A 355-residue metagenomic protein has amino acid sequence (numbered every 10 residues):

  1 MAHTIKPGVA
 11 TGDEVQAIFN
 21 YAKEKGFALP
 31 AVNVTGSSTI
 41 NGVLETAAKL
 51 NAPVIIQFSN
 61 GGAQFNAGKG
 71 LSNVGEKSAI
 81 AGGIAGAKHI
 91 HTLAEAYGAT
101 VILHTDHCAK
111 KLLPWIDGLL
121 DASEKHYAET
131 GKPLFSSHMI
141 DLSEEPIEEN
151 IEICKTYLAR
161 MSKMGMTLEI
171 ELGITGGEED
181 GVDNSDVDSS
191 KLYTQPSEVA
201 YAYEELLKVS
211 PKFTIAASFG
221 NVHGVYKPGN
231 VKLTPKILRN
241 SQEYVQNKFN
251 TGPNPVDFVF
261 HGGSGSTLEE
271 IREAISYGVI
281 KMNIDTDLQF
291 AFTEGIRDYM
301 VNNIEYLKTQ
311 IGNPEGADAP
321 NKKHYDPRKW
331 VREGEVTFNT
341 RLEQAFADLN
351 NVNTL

Functional and structural regions predicted by a protein language model:
M1-P30: N-terminal amphipathic alpha-helix/helix-capping segment at the start of soluble metabolic enzymes
A10-Y21, S37-G98, A109-N254, L268-E273 (+1 more regions): Alpha/beta enzyme core
A31-N33, P53-Q57, I102-H104: Short, conserved beta-strand segments within well-ordered enzyme catalytic domains that often line or immediately flank
N33, E76, S189-L192, V231 (+4 more regions): Hydrophobic alpha-helical scaffolding
V34, L103, H107-A109, V256-S266: Glycine-rich beta-to-alpha transition loops that act as phosphate-gripper elements at the mouths of alpha/beta enzyme
N73, L103-T105, E294: Glycine-rich nucleotide/cofactor/substrate-binding loop typically near the N-terminus or early in the first domain
A94-E95, K227, I237, S241 (+1 more regions): Catalytic-face loop-and-helix region of soluble metabolic enzyme cores
N302-L355: Extended, intrinsically disordered, low-complexity segments
